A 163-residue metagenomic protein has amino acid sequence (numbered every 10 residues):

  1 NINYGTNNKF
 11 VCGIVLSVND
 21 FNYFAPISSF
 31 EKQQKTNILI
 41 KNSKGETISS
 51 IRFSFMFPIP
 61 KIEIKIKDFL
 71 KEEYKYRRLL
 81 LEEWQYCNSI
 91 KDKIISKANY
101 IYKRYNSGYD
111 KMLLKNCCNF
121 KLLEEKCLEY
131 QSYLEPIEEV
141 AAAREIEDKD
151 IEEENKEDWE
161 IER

Functional and structural regions predicted by a protein language model:
N1-N8: Short N-terminal edge-element motif at the start of the domain
T6, S17-F55: Compact nucleic-acid interaction/catalytic patches
K9, K41, L79: Sparse, context-dependent recognition of short Cys/His-centered cofactor- or disulfide-binding micro-motifs
V11-V15: Short beta-strand-centered aromatic/proline hotspots
K44-R163: C-terminal terminal-subdomain/extension
